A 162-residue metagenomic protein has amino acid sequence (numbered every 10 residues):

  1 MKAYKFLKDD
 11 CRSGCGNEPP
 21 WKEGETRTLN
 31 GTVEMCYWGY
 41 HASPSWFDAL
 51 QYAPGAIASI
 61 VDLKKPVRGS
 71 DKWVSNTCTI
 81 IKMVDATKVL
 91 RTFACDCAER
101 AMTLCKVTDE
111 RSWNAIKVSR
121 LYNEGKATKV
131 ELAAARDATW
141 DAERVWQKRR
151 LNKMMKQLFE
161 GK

Functional and structural regions predicted by a protein language model:
M1-K162: Short, glycine-biased loop/turn motifs at secondary-structure junctions and in low-complexity Ser/Thr/Pro-rich termini
